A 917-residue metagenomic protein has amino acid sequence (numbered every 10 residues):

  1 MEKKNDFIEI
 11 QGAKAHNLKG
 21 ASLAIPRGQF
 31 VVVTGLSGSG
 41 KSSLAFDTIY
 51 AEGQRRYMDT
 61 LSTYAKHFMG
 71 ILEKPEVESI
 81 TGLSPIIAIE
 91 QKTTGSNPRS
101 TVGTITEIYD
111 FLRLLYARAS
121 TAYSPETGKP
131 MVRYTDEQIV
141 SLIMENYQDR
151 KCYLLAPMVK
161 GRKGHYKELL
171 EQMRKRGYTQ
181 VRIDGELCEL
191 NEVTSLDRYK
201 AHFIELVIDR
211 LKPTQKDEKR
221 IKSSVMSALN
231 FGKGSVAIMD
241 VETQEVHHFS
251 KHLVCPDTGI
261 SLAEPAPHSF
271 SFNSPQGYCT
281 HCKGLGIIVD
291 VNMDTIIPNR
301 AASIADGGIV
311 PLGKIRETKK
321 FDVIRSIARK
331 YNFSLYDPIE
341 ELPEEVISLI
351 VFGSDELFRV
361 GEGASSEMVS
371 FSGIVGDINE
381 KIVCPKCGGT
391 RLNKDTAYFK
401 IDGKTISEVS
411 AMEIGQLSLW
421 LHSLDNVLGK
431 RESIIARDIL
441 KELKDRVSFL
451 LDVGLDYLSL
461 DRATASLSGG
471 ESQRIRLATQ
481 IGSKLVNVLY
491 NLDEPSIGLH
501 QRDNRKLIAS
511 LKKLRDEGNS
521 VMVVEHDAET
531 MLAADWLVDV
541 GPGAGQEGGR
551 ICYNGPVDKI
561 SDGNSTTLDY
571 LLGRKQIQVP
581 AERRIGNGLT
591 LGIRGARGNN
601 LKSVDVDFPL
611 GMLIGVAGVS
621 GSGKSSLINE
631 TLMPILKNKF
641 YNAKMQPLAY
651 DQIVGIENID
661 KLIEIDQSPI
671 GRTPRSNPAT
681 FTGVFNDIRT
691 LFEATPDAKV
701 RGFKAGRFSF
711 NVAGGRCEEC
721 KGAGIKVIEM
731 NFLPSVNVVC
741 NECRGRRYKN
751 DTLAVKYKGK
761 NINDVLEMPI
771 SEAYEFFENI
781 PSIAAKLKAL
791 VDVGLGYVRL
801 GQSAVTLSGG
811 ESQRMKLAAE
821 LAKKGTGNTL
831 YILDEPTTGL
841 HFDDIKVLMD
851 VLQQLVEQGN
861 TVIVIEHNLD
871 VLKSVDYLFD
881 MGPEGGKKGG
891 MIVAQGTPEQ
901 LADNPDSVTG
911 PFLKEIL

Functional and structural regions predicted by a protein language model:
M1-L917: Conserved phosphate-binding elements of NTP-dependent enzyme cores
